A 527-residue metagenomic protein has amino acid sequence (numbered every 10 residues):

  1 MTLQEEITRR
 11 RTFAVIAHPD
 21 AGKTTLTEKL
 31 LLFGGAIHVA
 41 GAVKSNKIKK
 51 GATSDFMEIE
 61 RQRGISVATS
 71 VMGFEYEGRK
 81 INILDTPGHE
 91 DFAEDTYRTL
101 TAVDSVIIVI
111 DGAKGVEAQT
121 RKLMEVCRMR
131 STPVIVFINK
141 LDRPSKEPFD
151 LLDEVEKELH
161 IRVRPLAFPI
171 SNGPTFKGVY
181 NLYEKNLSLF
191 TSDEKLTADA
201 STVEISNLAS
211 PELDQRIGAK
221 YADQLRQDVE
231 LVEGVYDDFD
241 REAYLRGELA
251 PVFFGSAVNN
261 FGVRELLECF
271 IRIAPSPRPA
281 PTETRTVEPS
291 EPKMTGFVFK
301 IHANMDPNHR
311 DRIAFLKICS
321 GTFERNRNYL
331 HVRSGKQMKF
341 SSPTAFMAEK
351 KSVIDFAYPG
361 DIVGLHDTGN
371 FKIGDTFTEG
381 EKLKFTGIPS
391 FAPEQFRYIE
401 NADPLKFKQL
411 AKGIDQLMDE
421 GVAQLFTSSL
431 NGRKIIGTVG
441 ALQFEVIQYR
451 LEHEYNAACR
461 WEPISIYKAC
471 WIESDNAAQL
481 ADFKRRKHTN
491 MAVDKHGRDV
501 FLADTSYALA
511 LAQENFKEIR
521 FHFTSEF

Functional and structural regions predicted by a protein language model:
M1-F527: Structural and coupling elements of P-loop NTPases
